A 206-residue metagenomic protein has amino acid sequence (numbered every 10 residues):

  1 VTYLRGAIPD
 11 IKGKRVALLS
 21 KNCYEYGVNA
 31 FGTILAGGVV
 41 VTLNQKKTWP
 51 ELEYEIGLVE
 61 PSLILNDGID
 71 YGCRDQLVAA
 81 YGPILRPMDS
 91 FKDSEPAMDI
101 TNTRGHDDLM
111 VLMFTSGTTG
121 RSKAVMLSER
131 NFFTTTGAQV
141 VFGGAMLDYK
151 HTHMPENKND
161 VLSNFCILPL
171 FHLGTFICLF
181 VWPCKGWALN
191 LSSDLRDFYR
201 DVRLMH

Functional and structural regions predicted by a protein language model:
T2-K47, C166-I167: Conserved AMP-binding/adenylate-forming
K14, P50, S62, D107 (+2 more regions): Structural detector for helix-capping/boundary residues
V16, T33, I64, L109 (+3 more regions): Conserved S/T- and glycine-rich ATP-binding loop of Class I adenylate-forming
S20-K21, G38-I56, G68-Y71, W187-M205: ATP-dependent adenylate-forming carboxylate-activation enzymes
A30-A36, L58, H172, F180-C184: Short hydrophobic alpha-helices that are characteristic scaffold elements of the AMP-binding
L58-S62, Y81, L204-H206: Active-site charged/polar residues at nucleotide-handling catalytic sites that mediate phosphoryl, nucleotidyl
P96-F114, G120-R121, M126, N131 (+1 more regions): Conserved pre-ATP/AMP-binding loop-to-beta segment of ANL
F133-S163, L170-H206: Conserved AMP-binding/adenylation subdomain of ANL enzymes
